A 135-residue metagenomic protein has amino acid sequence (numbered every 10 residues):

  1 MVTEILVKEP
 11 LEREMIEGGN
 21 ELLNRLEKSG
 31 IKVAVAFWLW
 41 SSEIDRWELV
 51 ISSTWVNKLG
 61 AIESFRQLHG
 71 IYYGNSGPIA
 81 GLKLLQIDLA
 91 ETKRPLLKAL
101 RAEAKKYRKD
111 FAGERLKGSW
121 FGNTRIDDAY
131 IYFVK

Functional and structural regions predicted by a protein language model:
M1-G18: N-terminal presequence-like segments and adjacent domain-start helices
N20-N24: Long, contiguous binding/interaction regions
R25-A34, S76-A80: Short secondary-structure junctions
G30-W47: Short edge beta-strands and adjacent turn/loop segments
L39-S42, T54, E91, K135: Short, flexible beta-strand-to-coil junctions
R46-N57: Catalytic metal-binding acidic patch
W55-T92: Acidic, aromatic-enriched beta-alpha/helix-loop junctions
A80-K135: Catalytic "initiation/cleavage/transfer" segments centered on a nucleophilic residue and adjacent nucleic-acid-engaging
